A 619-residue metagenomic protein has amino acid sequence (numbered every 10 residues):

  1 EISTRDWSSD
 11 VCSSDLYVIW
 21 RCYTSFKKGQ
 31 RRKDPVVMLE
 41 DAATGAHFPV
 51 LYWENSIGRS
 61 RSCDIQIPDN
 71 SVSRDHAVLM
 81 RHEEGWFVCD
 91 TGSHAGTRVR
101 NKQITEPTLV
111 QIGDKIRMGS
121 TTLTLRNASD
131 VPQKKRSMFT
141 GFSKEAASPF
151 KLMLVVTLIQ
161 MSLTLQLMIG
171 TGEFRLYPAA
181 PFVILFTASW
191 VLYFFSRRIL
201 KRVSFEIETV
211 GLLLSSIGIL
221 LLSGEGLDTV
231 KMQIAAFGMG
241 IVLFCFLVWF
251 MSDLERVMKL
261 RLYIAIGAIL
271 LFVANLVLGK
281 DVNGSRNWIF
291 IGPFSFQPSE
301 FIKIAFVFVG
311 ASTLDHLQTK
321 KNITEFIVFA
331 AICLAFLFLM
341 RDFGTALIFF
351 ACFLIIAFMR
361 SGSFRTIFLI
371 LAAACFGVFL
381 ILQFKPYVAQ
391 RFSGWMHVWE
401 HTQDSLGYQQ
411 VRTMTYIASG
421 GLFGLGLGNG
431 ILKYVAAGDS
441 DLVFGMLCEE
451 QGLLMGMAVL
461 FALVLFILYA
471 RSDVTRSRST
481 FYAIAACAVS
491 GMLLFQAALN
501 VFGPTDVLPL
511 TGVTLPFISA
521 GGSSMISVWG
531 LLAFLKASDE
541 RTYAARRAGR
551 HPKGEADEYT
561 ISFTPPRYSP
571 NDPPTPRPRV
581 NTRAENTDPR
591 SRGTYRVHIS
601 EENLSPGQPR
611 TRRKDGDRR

Functional and structural regions predicted by a protein language model:
E1-W7, V11: Single conserved hydrophobic/aromatic residue that forms the stacking wall/gate of nucleotide- or nucleobase-binding
R5, S143-F150, S162-P181, I199-T209 (+4 more regions): Interfacial transmembrane-helix termini
P49-T121: Forkhead-associated
F186-L200, I219-V273, I302-Q318, F353-F364 (+1 more regions): Transmembrane alpha-helical segments and their membrane-water interfaces
V282, R286-W288, F368-V459, R478-A485: Hydrophobic, glycine- and aromatic-enriched re-entrant/interface helices and adjoining loop segments
K320-L339, F343-Q383: Hydrophobic alpha-helical segments of polytopic membrane proteins
D473-G512, I518: Loop-to-helix entry and N-terminal half of a specific, functionally important transmembrane alpha helix in multi-pass
N500-R619: A juxtamembrane structural motif centered on a specific transmembrane helix
